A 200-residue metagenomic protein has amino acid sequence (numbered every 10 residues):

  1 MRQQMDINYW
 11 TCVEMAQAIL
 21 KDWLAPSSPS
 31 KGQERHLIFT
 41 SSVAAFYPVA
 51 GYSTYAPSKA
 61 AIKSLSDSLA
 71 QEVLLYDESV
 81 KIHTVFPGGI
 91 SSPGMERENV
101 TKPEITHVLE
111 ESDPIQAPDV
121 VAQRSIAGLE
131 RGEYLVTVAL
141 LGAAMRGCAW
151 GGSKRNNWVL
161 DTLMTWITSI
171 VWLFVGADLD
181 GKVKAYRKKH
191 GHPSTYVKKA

Functional and structural regions predicted by a protein language model:
M1-D6: Short alpha-helical oligomerization interface
E14-I19, L65-S66: Hydrophobic positions on the long internal alpha-helix of Rossmann-like NAD(P)-dependent oxidoreductase domains
A16, S58-A61: Active-site helix of classical SDR
A18-Q33: A short helix-coil junction within the Rossmann-fold of NAD(P)-dependent oxidoreductases
S42: Residue(s) in the substrate-gating loop at a strand-loop-helix junction that position the organic substrate next
P48-A56: Active-site loop-to-helix junction immediately N-terminal to the catalytic Tyr of the SDR YXXXK motif in Rossmann-fold
Q71-V159: SDR active-site lid
